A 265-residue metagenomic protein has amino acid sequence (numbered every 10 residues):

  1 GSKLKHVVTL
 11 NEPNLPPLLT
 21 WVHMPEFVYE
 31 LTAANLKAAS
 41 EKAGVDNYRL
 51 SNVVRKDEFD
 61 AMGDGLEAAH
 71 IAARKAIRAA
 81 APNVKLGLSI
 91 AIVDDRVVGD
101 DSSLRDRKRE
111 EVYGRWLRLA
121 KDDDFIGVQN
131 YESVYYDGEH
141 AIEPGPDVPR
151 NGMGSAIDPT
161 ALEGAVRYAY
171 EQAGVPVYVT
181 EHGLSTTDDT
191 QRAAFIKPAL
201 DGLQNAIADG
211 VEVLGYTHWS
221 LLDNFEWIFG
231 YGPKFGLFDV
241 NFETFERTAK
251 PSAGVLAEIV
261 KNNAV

Functional and structural regions predicted by a protein language model:
G1-V265: Non-catalytic scaffold segments within catalytic domains of secreted glycoside hydrolases
